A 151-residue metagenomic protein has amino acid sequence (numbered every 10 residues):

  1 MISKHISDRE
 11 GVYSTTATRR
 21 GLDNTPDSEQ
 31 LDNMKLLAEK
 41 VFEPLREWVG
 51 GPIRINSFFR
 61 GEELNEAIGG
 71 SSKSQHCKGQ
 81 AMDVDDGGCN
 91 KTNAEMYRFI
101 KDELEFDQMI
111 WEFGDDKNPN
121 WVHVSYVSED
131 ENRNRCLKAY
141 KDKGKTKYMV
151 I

Functional and structural regions predicted by a protein language model:
M1-R46, K143-I151: Extracytoplasmic cell-surface/polysaccharide-interacting catalytic and binding patches
I2, L64, K73, E105 (+1 more regions): Glycine-rich, flexible loop/turn motifs
L37-V41, G51, L64, Q80 (+2 more regions): Amphipathic alpha-helical interface surfaces
K40-G69: Extended, low-complexity, intrinsically disordered C-terminal regulatory tails of eukaryotic serine/threonine kinases
R54-N56, A81-D85, H123-S125: Structural recognition of the beta-strand scaffold that forms the well-ordered cores of secreted hydrolase catalytic
G69-S74, M109-F113: Catalytic micro-motifs at enzyme active sites that drive phosphoryl/nucleotidyl and oxygen chemistry
S72-A94: Acidic, His- and aromatic-enriched active-site or binding-groove loops in soluble protein domains that engage sugars
D86-I151: Catalytic cores and adjacent binding grooves of peptidoglycan-active enzymes
